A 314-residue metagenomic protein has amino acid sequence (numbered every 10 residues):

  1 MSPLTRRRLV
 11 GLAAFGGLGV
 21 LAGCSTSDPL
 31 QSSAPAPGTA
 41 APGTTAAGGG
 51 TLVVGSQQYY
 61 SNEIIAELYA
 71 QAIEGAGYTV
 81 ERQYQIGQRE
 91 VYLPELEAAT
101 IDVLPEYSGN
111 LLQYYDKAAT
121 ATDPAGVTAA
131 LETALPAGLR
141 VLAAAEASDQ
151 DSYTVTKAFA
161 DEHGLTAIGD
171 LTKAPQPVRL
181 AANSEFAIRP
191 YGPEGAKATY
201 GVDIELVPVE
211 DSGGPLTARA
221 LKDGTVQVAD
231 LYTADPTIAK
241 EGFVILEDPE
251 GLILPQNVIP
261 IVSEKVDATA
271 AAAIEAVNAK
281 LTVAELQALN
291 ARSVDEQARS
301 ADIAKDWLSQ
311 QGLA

Functional and structural regions predicted by a protein language model:
M1-G16: N-terminal secretory signal peptides and thylakoid transit peptides that target proteins across membranes
V20-G23: C-terminal motif of bacterial Sec signal peptides marking the signal peptidase cleavage site
S25-A47: Short, low-complexity, disordered segments immediately C-terminal to signal peptides in bacterial exported proteins
G48-S61, V80-Q83, Q176-A181: Short, well-ordered beta-strand elements
Y115-L142, T225-V228, T237-E250: Ligand-binding "clamshell"
P124-L180, A279-V283: A conserved helix-loop-strand patch within extracytoplasmic ligand-binding domains of the periplasmic binding
D151-D161, Q256-T269: A bilobed periplasmic-binding-protein/Venus flytrap-type ligand-binding module shared by bacterial periplasmic
P177-D248: Ligand-binding pocket segment of bilobal, Venus flytrap-like solute-binding proteins
